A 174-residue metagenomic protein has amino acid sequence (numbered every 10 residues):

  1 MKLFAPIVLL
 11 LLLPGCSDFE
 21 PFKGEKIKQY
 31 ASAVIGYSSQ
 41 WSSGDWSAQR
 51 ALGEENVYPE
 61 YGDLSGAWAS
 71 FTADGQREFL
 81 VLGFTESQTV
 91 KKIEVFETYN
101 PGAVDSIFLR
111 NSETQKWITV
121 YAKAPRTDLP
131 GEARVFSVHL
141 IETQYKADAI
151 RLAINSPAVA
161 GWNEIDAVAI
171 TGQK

Functional and structural regions predicted by a protein language model:
P14-G15: C-terminal motif of bacterial Sec signal peptides marking the signal peptidase cleavage site
D18-G83, I170-T171: Disordered, acidic Ser/Thr/Pro-rich linker "stalks" and the adjacent N-terminal cap of the next globular domain
G75-R77, T85-K92, A147: Extended extracellular/luminal ectodomain segments enriched in beta-structured repeat modules
F84-E86, F96-Y99, S156: Non-cytosolic beta-sheet module surface loops
E97-D105, V159-A160: Extended, low-complexity, turn-rich repeat/linker tracts enriched in Gly/Pro/Ser/Thr and Asp/Glu that occur
G102-T114: Short, surface-exposed beta-strand/strand-loop-strand elements in extracellular ectodomains
K116-I141: Extracellular carbohydrate recognition and processing domains and analogous Trp-centered ligand-binding platforms
L152-G161: Short beta-strand-plus-loop segments that form exposed binding edges in beta-rich domains
